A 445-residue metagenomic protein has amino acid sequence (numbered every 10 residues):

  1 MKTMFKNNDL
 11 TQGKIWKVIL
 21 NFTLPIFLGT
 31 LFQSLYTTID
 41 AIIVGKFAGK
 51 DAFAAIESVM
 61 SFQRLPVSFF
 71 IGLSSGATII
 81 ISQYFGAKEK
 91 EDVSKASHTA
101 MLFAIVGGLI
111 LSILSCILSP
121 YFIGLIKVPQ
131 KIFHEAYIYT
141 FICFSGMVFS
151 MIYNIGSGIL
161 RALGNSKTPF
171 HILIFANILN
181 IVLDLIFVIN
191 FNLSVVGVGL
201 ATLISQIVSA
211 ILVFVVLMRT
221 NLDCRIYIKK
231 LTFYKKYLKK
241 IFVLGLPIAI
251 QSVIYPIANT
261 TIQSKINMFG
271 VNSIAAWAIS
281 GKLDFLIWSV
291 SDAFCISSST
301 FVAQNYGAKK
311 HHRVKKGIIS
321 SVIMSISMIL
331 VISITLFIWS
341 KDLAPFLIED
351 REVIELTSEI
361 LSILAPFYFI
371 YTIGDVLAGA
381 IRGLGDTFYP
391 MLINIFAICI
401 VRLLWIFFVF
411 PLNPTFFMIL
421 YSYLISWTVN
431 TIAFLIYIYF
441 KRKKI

Functional and structural regions predicted by a protein language model:
M1-T23, I81-G146, N192-L246, V302-F367 (+1 more regions): Short alpha-helical transmembrane segments in multi-pass integral membrane proteins
F27, L31, L35, I39 (+17 more regions): Generic alpha-helical transmembrane segments of integral inner-membrane proteins, especially permease/transport modules
F27-I79, C143-S150, K239-Q304, S325-I332 (+3 more regions): Transmembrane helix-bundle signature of multi-pass secondary active exporters and lipid flippases
T38, F47-K50, Y84-A87, A162-L163 (+5 more regions): Helix-loop interface residues and adjacent transmembrane-helix termini in multi-pass membrane transporters, primarily
F53-I113, S150-P169, A276-I338, Y371-I393: Small-residue-rich hydrophobic transmembrane alpha-helices
S74, I142-R161, P169-N177, V198-V213 (+4 more regions): Short runs within selected transmembrane alpha-helices of multi-pass transporters and secretion channels
G156-G164, D184-V196: Membrane-water interface regions at transmembrane-helix termini and the short interhelical loops of multi-pass membrane
